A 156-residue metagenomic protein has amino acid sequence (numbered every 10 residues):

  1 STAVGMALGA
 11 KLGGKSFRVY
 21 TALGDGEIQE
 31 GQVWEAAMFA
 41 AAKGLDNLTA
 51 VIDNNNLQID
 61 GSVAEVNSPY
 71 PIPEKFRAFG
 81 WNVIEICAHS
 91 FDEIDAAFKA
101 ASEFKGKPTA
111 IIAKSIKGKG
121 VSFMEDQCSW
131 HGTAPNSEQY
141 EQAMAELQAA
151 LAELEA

Functional and structural regions predicted by a protein language model:
S1-A156: Glycine-rich ThDP/TPP pyrophosphate-binding loop and its adjacent helix/strand module within ThDP-dependent enzymes
